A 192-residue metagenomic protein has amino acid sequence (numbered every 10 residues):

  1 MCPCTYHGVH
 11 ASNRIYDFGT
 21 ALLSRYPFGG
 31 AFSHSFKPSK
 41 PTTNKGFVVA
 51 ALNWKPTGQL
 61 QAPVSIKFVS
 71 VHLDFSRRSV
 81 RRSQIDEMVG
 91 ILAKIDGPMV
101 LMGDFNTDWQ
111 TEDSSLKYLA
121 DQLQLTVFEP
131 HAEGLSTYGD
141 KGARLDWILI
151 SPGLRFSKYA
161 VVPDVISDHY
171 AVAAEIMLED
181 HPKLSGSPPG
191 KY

Functional and structural regions predicted by a protein language model:
M1-S65, A160-P163: Structured beta-strand-rich core segments of catalytic domains in phosphoester-bond hydrolases
I15-T20, R77, D108-T111: Short catalytic/ligand-binding loop motif for oxyanion handling, primarily in non-cytosolic enzymes, centered on
T20-L22, F47-A51, S70, W147-I148 (+1 more regions): Conserved hydrophobic/aromatic beta-strand scaffold that supports enzyme active sites
F32, V69-H72: Short beta-strands and strand-loop turn motifs
S35, S79, S83, G90-M99 (+1 more regions): Metal-dependent phosphoester-hydrolase catalytic domains
N53-G58, E87-K94: A generic secondary-structure signal
S65-K67, M99: The start of beta-strands in P-loop NTPase/AAA+ ATPase cores
V71-L73, G103-F105: Active-site metal-binding loops of divalent metal-dependent hydrolases
